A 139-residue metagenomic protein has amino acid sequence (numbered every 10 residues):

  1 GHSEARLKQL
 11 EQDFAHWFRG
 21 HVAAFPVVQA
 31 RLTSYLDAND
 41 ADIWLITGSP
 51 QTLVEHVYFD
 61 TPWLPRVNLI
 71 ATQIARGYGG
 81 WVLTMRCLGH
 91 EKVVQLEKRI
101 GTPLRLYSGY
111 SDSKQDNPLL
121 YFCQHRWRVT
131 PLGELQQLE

Functional and structural regions predicted by a protein language model:
H2-E139: C-terminal cap/substrate-recognition subdomain and adjoining C-terminal extension of metal-dependent phosphatase-like
